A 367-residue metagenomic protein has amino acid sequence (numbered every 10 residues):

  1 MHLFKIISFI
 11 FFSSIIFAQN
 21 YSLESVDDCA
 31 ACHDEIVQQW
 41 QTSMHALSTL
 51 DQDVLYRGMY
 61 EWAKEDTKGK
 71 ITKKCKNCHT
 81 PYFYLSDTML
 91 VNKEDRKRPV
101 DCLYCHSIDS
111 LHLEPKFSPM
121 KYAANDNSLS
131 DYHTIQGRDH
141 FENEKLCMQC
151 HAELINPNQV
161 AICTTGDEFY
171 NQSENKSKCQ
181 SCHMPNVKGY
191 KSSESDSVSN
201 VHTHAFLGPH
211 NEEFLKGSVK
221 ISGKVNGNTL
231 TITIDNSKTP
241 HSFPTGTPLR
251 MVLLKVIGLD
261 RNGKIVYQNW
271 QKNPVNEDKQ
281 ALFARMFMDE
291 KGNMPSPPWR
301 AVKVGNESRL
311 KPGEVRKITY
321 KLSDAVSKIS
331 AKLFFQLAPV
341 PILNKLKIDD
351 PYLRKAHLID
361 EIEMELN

Functional and structural regions predicted by a protein language model:
H2-I16: Sec-dependent N-terminal signal peptides
I7, D28-C32, S195-D196: Alpha-helical interaction segments
I15, V37, C102, E144-C147 (+4 more regions): A generic alpha-helix preference that emphasizes hydrophobic side chains
I16-Q19, N367: N-terminal intrinsically disordered, low-complexity tails enriched in polar/charged
A18-S173: Sequence context of c-type cytochrome heme-c attachment sites
I155, S173-K176, Q180-S181, P185-N367: Short, conserved sequence motifs used for protein processing/export or organelle targeting and for catalysis
